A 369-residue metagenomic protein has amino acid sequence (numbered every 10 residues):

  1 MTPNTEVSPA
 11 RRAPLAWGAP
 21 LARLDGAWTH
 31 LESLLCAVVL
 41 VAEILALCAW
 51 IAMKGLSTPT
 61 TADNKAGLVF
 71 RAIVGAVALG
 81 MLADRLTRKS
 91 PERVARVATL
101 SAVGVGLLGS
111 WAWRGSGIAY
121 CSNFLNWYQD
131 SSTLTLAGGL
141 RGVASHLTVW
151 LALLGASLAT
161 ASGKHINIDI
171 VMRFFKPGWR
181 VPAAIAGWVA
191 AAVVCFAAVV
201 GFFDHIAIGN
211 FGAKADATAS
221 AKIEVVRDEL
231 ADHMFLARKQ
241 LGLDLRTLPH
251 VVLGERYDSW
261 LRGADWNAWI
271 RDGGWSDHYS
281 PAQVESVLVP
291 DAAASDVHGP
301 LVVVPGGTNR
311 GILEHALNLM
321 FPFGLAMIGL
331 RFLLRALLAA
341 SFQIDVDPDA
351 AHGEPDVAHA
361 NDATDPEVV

Functional and structural regions predicted by a protein language model:
T2-V369: Alpha-helical transmembrane segments and membrane-interface helix-loop junctions in multi-pass membrane proteins
